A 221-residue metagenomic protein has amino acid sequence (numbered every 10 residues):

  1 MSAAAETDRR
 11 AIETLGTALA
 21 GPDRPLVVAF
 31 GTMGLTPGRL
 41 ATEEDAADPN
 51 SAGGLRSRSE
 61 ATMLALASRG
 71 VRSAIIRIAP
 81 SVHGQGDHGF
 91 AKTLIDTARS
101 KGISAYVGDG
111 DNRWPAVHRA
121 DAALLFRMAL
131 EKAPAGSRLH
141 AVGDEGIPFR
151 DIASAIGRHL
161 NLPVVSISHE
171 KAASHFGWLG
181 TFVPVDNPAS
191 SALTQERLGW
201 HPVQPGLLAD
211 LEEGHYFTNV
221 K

Functional and structural regions predicted by a protein language model:
S2-G53: Conserved Rossmann-fold NAD(P)-dependent oxidoreductase catalytic core, especially the SDR/UDP-sugar
S57, H83-T93, K101, M128-L139 (+2 more regions): Glycine/proline-rich active-site loop of Rossmann-fold NAD(P)-dependent oxidoreductases
E60-Q85: Conserved beta-loop-beta element that borders a ligand/cofactor-binding pocket
D96-V117: A conserved pocket-lining segment of Rossmann-fold NAD(P)-dependent short-chain dehydrogenase/reductase
A123-L179, N219-V220: Mid/C-terminal beta-alpha module of Rossmann-like enzyme folds, strongest in SDR-family dehydrogenases/epimerases
R150, S174-H201, F217: Conserved C-terminal active-site "lid" loop/helix of NAD(P)H-dependent oxidoreductases that clamps the redox cofactor
P205-K221: Amphipathic terminal alpha-helices
